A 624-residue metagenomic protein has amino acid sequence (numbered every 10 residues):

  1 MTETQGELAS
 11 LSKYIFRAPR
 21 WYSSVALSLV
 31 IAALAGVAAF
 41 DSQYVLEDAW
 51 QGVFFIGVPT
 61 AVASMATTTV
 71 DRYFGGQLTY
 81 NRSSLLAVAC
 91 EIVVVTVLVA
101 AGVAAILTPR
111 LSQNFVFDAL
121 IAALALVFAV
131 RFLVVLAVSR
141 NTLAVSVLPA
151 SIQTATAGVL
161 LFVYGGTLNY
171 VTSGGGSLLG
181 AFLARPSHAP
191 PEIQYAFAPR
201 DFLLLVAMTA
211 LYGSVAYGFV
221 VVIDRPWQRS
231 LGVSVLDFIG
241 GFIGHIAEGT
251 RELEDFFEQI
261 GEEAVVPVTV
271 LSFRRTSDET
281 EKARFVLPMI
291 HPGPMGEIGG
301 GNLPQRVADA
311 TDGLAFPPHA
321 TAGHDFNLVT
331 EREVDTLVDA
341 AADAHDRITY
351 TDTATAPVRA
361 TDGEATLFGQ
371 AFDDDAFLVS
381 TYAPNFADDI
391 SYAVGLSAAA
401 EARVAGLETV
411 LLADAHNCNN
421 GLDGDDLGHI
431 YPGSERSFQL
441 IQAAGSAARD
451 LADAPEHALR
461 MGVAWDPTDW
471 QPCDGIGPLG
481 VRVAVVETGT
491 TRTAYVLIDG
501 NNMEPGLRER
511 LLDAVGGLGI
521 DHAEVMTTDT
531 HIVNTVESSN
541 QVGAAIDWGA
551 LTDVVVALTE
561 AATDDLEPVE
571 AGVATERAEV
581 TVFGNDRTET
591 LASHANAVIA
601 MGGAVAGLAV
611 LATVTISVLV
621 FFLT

Functional and structural regions predicted by a protein language model:
T2-T624: Terminal domain-initiation and capping elements
